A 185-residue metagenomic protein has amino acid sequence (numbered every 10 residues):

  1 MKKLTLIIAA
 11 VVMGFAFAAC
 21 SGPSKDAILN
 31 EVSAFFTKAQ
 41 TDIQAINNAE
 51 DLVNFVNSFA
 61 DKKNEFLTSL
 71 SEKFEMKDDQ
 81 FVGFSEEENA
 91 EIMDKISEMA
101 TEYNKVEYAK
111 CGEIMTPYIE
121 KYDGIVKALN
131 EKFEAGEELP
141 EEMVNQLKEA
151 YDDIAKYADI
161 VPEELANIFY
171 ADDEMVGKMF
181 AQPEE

Functional and structural regions predicted by a protein language model:
M1-A19: Sec-dependent bacterial lipoprotein signal peptides
M1-K2, S24, D61, E72 (+3 more regions): Generic cytosolic/nucleocytoplasmic N-terminal low-complexity/intrinsically disordered segments
K3-T5, D51, S69, E75 (+2 more regions): Acidic/proline-rich low-complexity IDRs
T5-L6, A16, I28, A34 (+5 more regions): Intrinsically disordered, low-complexity segments enriched in glycine/proline and serine/threonine
A9-A10, V32, L70, A128: Enrichment for repetitive, rod-forming helical segments
C20-E75, G83, A181-E185: Immediate post-signal-peptide N-terminus of mature secreted/exported proteins
A60-Y108: Surface-exposed acidic loop/strand-edge motifs in secreted or periplasmic proteins that form small linear binding
E88-N89, K95-E185: Extracytoplasmic electrostatic interaction patches
